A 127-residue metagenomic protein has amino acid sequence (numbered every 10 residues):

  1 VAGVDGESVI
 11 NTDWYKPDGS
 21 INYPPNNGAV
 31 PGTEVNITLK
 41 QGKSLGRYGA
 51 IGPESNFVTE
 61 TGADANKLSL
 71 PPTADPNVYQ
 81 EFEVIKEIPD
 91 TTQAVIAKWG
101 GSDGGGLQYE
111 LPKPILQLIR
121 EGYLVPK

Functional and structural regions predicted by a protein language model:
V1-K127: Catalytic toxin/effector domains delivered as secreted proteins or via bacterial secretion systems
